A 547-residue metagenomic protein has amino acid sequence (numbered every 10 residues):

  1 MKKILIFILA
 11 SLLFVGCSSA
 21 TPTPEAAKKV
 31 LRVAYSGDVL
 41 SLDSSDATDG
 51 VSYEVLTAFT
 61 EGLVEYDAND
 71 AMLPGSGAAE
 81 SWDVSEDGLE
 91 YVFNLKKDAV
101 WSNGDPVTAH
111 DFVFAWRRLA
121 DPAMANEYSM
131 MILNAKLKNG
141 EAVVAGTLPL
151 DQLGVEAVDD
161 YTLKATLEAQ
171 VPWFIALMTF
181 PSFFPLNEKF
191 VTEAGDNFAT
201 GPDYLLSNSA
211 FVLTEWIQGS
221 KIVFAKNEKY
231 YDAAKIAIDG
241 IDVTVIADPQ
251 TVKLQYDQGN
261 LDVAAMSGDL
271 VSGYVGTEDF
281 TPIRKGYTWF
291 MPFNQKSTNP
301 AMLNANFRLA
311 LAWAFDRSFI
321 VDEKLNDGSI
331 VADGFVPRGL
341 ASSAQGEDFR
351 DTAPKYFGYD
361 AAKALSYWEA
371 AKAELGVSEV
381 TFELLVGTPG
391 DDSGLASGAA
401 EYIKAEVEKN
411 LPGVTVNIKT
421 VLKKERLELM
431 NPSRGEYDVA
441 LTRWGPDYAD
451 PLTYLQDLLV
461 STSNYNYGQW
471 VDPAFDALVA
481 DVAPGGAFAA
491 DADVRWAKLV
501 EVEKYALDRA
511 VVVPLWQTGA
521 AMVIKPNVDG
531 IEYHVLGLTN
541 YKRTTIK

Functional and structural regions predicted by a protein language model:
A34-E86, L206: N-terminal lobe/hinge region of extracytoplasmic solute-binding protein
A68, Y161, L167-I236, G240 (+1 more regions): Gly/Pro-rich hinge or "lid" segments in bacterial periplasmic/extracellular proteins
T108-A115, D160-T166, S209-A210, I238-G240 (+4 more regions): Alpha-helical secondary-structure segments
V113, A125-K189: Surface-exposed binding/hinge segments that line and control ligand-binding clefts or catalytic entry sites
T192, K229-Y274: Ligand-site clamp/hinge motif
A314-E347, L395-K404, N431-K547: Detector for C-terminal structural segments
V331-A371, P389-S397: Structural transition elements
E369-P446, A520: Ligand/substrate-recognition segments at binding pockets and active sites
